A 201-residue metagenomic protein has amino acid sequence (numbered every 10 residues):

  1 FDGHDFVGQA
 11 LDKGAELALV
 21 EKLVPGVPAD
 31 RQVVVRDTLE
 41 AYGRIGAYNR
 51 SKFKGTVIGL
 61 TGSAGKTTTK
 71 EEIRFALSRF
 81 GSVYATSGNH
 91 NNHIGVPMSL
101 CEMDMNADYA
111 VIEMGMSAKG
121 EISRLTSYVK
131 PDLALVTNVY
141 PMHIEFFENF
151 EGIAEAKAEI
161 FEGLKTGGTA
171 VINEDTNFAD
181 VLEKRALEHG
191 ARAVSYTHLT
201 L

Functional and structural regions predicted by a protein language model:
F1-R44: N-terminal leader/targeting and accessory segments in enzymes
A15-E21, A170-N173, A193-S195: Short, hydrophobic beta-strand segments that form beta-sheet elements in well-ordered domains
P28-D30, H189-R192: A short helix-to-beta-strand connector/capping loop
Q32-V34, V57, V83-A85, A193-S195: Conserved beta-strand scaffold positions in the cores of enzyme catalytic domains, especially in NTP/NDP-utilizing
E40-E174, F178-E188: Phosphate-binding loop of NTP-binding sites
T197-L201: Conserved small/polar residues in nucleotide/adenosyl-binding loops
